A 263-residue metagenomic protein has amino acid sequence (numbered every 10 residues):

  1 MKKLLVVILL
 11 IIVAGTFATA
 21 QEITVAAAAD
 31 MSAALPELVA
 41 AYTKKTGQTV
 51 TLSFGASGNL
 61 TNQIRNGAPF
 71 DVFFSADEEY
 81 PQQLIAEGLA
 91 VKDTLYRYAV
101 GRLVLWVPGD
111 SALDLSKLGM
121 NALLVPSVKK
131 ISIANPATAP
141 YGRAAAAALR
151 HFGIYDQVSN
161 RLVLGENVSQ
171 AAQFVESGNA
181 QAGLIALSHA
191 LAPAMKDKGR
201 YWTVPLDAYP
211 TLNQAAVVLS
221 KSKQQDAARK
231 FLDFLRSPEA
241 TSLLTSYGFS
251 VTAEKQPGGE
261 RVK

Functional and structural regions predicted by a protein language model:
L5-T16: Bacterial N-terminal signal peptides
Q21-F54, G58, N62-A68, S75-E78 (+3 more regions): Exported/periplasmic ABC-transporter solute-binding proteins
